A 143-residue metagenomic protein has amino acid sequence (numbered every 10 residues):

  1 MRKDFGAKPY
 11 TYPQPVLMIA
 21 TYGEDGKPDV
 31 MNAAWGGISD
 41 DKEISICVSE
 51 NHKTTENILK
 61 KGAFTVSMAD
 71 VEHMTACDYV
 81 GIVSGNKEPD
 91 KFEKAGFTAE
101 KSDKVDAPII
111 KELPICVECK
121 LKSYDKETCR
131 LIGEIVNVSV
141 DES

Functional and structural regions predicted by a protein language model:
M1-M31, G37-S143: Active-site-proximal mixed secondary-structure blocks
